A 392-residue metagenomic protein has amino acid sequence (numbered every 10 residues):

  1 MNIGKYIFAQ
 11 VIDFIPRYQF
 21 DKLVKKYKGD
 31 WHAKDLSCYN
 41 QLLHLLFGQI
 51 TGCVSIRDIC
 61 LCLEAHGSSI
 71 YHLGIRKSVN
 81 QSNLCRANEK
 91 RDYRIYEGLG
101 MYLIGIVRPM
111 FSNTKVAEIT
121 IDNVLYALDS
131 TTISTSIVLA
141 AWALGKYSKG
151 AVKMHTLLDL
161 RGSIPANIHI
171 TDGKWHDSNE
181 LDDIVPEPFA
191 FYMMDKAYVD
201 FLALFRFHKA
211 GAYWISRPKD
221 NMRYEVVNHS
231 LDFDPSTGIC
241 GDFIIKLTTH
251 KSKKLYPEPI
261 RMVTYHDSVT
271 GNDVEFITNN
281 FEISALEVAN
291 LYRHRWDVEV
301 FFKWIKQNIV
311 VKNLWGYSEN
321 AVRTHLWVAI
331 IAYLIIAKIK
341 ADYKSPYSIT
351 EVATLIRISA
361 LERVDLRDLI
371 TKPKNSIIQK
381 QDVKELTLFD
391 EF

Functional and structural regions predicted by a protein language model:
M1-D58, C62, G98, I119-V124 (+2 more regions): Single, function-defining residue in the core of a domain
G67-G74: Extended, structured, electrostatic nucleic-acid-contact surfaces
I75, S112, D382-L386: A short, hydrophobic/aromatic-rich structural module that often spans a beta strand with its adjoining loop
R76-A141: Active-site- or DNA-interface-adjacent structural scaffold in DNA-acting proteins
A143-G145: Extracellular beta-strand-rich solenoid/capping regions of secreted or surface-exposed proteins that bind or remodel
